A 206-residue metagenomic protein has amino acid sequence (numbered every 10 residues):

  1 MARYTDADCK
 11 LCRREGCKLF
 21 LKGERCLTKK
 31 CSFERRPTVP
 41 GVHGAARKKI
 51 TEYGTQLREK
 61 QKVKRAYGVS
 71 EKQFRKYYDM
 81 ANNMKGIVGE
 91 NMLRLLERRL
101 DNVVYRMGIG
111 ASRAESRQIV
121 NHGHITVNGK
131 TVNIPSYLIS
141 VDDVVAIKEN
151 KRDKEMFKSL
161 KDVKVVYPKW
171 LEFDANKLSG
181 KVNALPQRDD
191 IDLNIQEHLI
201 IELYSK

Functional and structural regions predicted by a protein language model:
M1-M107, I134-K206: Ferredoxin-like alpha/beta domains used as RNA- or RNAP-binding modules
G110-R113: Beta-rich strand-turn-strand
I119-V120, I139: Short, well-ordered loop/turn sites that connect or cap secondary structure elements
G123-T126, T131-N133: Glycine- and Gly-Pro-enriched alpha-helical subdomains that act as flexible, kink-prone "lid/hinge" or packing modules
